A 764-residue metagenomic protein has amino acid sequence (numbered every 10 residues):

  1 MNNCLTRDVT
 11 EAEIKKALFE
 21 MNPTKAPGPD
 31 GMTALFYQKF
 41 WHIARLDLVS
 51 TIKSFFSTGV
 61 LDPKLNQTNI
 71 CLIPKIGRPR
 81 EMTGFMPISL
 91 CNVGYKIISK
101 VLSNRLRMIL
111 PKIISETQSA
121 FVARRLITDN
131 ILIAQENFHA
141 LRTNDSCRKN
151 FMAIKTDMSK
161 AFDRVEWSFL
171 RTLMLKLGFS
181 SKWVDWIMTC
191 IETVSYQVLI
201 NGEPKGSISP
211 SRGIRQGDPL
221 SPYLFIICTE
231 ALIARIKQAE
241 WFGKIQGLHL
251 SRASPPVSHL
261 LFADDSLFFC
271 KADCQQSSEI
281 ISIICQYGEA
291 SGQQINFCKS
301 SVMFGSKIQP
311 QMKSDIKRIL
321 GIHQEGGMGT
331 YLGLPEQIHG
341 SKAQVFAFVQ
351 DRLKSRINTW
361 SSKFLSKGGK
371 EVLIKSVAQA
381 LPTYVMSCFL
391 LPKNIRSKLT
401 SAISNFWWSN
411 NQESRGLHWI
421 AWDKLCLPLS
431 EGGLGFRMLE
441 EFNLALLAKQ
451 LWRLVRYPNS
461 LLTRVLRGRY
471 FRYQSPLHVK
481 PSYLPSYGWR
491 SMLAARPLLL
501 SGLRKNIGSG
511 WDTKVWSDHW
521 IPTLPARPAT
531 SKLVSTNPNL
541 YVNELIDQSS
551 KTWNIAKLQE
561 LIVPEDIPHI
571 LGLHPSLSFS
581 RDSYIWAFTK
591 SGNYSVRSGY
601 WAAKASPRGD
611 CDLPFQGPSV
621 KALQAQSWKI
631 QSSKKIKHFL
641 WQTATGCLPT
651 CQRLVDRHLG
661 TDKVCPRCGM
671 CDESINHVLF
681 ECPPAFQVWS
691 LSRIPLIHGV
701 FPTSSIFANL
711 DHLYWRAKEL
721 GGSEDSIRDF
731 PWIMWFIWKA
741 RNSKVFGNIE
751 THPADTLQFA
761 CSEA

Functional and structural regions predicted by a protein language model:
M1-A764: A helix-boundary/hinge signal
